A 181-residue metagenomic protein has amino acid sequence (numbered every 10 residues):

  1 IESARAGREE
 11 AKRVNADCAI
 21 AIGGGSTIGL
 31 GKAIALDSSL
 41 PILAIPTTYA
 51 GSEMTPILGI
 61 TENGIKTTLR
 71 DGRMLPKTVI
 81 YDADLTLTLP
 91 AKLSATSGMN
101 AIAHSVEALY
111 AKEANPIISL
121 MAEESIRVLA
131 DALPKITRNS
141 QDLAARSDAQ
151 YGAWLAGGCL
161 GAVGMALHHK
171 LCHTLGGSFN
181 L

Functional and structural regions predicted by a protein language model:
I1-P41, K135-R146: N-terminal small/polar loop signature for handling phosphorylated ligands or for N-terminal nucleophile
E2-E9, N100, H104, R127 (+1 more regions): Short, contiguous clusters of charged residues that form electrostatic/catalytic patches at enzyme active sites, used
I20, A44-I45, Y81, Y151 (+1 more regions): General beta-strand structural signal in soluble alpha/beta enzymes
I20-G24, A50, L58, S97 (+3 more regions): Short glycine-rich loop/turn motifs that provide flexible caps or phosphate-binding loops at active sites
G25-T27, G31, T48, E53 (+3 more regions): Gly/Ser/Thr-rich beta-alpha loop segments that engage phosphate groups in nucleotides
L36-L120, E124-S125: A glycine/threonine-rich phosphate-anchoring loop and its flanking beta-alpha core in nucleotide/phosphate-binding
A108, K112-L181: Active-site segments that bind and position negatively charged phosphate/pyrophosphate groups
